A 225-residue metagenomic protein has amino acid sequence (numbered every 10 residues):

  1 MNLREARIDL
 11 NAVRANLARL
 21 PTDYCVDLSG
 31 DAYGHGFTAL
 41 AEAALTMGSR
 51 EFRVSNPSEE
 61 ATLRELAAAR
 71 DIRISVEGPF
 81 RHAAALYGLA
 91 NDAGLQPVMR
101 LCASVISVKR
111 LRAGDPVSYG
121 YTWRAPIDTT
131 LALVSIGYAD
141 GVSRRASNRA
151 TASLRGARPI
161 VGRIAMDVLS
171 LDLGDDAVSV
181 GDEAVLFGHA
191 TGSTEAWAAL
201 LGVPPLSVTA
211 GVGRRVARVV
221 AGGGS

Functional and structural regions predicted by a protein language model:
M1-V76, W197, P205, R214-S225: A charged N-terminal "starter" segment
N2, I8, I72-I74, I106 (+4 more regions): Weak global preference for isoleucine
R7-R14, G34, T38, D92-C102 (+6 more regions): Electropositive phosphate-/nucleotide-binding environments in soluble metabolic enzymes
V13, S29, L63, V105 (+2 more regions): Conserved, mostly hydrophobic/aromatic
L17, V26, F37, M47 (+7 more regions): Generic hydrophobic/packing signal
R73-I127: Anionic-ligand-binding alpha/beta catalytic cores of soluble enzymes and soluble regulatory domains that recognize
R110-S225: C-terminal accessory subdomain/extension
